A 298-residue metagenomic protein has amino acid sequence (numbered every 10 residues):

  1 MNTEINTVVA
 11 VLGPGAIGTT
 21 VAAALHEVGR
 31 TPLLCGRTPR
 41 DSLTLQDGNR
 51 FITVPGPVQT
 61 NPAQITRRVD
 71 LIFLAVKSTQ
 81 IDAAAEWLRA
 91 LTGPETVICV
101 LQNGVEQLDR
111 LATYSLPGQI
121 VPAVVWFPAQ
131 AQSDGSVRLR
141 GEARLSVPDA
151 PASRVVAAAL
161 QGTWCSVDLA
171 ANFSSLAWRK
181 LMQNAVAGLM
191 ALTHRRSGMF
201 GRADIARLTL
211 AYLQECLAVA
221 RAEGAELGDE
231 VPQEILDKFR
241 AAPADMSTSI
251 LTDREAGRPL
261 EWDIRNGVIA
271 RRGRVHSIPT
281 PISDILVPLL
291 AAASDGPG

Functional and structural regions predicted by a protein language model:
M1-P55: NAD(P)+-binding Rossmann beta1-loop-alpha1 motif at the extreme N-terminus of oxidoreductases
N2, L210, Q214-G298: NAD(P)-dependent Rossmann-like dehydrogenase/reductase catalytic/cofactor-binding core
N6-V8, D70, A143: Nucleotide donor/acceptor-binding cores
V9, T31-P32, I98, I120 (+1 more regions): Hydrophobic anchor at the start of a short beta-strand that flanks the dinucleotide cofactor-binding loop
V21, C35, F51-D134: Rossmann-like NAD(P)(H) cofactor-binding subdomain of soluble oxidoreductases
R30, C165, A225: Short phosphate-binding/catalytic loops that engage adenosine nucleotides
R67, L101-K180: Rossmann-fold dinucleotide-binding core
S174-A218, P243-A244: Active-site-proximal catalytic alpha-helix in oxidoreductases
